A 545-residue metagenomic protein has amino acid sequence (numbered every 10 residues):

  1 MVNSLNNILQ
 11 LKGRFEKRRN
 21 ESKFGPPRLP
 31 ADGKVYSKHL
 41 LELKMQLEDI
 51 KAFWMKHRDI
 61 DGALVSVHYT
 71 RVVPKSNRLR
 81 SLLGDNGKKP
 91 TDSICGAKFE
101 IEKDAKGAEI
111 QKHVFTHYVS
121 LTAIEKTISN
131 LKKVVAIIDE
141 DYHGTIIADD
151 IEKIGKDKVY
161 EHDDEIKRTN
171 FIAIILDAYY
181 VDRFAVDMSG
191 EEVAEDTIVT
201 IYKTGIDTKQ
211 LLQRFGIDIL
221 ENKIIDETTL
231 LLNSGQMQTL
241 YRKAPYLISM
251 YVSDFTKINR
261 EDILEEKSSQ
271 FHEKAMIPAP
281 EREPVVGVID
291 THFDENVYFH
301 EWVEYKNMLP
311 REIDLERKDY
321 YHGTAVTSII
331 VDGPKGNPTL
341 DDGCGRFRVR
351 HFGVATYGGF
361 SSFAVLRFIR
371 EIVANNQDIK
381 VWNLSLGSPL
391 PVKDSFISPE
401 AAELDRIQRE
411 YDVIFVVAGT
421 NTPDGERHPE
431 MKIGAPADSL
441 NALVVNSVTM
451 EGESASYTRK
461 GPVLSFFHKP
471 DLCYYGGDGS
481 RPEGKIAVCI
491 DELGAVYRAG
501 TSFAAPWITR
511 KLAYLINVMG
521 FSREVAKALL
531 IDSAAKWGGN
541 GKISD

Functional and structural regions predicted by a protein language model:
M1-G25, L29: Intrinsically disordered, low-structural-confidence terminal and linker regions
S22, P26-I60, T70-K88, E100 (+8 more regions): Subtilisin-like peptidase catalytic core
V65, A355-A435, V496-A499, F503-A504: Substrate-binding/access-modulating region of protease and related hydrolase catalytic domains
F99-E125, V199-Y202, K223-M237: A generic structural motif
V159-V199, T204-V285: Protease zymogen maturation seam
K274-N307, I313-S362, D412, S439-N441 (+2 more regions): Subtilisin-like serine protease catalytic core
P284, D290-H292, Y298, K432-A513: Extracellular S/T/G-rich loop segment that most often corresponds to the catalytic His/Ser-adjacent loop
N517-D545: C-terminal subdomain of the subtilisin-like protease fold in secreted/lumenal serine endopeptidases
